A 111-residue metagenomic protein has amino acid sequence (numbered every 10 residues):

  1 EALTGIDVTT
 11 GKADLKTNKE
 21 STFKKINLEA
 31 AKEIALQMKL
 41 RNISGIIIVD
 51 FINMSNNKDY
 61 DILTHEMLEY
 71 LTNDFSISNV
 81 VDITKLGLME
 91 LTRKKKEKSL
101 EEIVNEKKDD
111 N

Functional and structural regions predicted by a protein language model:
E1-N111: Conserved glycine-centered short motifs in functionally critical loops
